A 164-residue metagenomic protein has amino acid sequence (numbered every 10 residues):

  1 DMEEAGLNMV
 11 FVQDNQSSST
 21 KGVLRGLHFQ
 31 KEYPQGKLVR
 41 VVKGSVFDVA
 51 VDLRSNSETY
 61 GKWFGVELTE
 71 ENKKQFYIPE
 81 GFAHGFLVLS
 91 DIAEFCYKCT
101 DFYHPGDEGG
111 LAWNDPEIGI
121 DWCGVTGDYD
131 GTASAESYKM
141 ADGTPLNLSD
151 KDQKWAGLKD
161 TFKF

Functional and structural regions predicted by a protein language model:
D1-K74, S90-I92, C99-F164: Non-catalytic, conserved peripheral segments adjacent to functional cores
G85: Short alpha-helical functional segments enriched in proximate histidine and acidic residues
